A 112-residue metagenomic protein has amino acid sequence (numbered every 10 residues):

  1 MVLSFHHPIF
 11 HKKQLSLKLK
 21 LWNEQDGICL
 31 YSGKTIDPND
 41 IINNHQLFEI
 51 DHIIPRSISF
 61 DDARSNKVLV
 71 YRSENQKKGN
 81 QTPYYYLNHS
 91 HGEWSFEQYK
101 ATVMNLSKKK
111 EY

Functional and structural regions predicted by a protein language model:
M1-D37, F60-A63: Short, charged surface segments at domain edges that flank catalytic/cofactor-binding sites
H6-H7, H11, H45, H89-H91: Histidine (H) residue identity feature
K12, S16, I36-N44, P55 (+2 more regions): Alpha-helix initiation/capping motif
C29, L47, G92-F96: Alpha-helix initiation and N-capping motif
K34-L69, K78-Y85: Histidine-centered nuclease catalytic patch
R64-Y112: Domain-exit/linker segments immediately C-terminal to small folded modules
